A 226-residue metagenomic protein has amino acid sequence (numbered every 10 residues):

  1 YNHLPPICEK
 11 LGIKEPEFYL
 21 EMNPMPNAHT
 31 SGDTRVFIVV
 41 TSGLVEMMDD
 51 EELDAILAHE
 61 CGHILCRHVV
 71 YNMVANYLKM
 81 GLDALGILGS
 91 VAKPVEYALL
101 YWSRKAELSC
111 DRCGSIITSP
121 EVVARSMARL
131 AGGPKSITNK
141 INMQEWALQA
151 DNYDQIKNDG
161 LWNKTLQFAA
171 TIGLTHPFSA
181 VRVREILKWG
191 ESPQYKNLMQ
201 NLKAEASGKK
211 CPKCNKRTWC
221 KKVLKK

Functional and structural regions predicted by a protein language model:
Y1, I7-I13, L88-I156: Short helix/loop segments within enzyme catalytic domains that coordinate or immediately flank catalytic cofactors
Y1-Y71: Peri-catalytic and regulatory segments of divalent metal-dependent proteins
T41, A98, A170: Conserved short-loop catalytic and cofactor-binding motifs
M48-E52, I56, V69-M73, G86 (+2 more regions): Charged, alpha-helix-enriched surfaces in structured cytosolic catalytic cores of large nucleotide-utilizing machines
H68-Y97: Post-HEXXH active-site segment of zinc metalloproteases
A131-G132, S136-P212: Pan-zinc metallopeptidase signature
C211-C214, K226: Short cysteine-rich clusters marking metal-coordination/redox-active sites
K216-K221: Short functional micro-motifs and their immediate structural scaffolds
